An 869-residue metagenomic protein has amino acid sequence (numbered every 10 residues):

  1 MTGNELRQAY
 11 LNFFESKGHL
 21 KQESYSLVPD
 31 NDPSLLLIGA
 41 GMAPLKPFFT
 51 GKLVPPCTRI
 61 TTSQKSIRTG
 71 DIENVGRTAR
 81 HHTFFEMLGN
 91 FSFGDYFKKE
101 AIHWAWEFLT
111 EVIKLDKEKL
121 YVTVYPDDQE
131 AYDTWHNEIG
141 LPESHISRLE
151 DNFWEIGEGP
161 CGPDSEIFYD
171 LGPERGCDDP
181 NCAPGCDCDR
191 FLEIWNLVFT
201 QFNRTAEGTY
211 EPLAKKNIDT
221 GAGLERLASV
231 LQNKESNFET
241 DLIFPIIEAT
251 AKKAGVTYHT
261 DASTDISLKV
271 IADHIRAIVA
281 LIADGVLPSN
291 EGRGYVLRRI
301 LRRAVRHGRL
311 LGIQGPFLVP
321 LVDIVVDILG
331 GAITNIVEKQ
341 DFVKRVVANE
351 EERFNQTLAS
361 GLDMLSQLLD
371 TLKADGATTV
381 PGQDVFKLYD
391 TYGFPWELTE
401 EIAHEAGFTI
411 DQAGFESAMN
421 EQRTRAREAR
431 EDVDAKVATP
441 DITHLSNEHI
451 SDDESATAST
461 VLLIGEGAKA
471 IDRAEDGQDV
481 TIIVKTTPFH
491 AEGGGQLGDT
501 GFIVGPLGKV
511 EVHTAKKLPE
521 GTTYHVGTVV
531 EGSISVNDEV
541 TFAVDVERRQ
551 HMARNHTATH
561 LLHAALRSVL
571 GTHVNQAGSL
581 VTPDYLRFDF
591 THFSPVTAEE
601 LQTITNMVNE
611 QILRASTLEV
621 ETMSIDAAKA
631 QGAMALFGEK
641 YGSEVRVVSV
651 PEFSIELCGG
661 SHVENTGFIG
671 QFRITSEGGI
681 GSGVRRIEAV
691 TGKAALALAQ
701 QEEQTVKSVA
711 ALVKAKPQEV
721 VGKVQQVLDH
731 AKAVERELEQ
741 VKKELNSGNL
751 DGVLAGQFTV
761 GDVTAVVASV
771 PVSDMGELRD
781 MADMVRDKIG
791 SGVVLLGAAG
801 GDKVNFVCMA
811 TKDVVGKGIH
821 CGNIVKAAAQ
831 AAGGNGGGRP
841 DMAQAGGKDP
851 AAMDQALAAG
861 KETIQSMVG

Functional and structural regions predicted by a protein language model:
M1-G869: A glycine- and charged-residue-rich anion-binding loop/surface
